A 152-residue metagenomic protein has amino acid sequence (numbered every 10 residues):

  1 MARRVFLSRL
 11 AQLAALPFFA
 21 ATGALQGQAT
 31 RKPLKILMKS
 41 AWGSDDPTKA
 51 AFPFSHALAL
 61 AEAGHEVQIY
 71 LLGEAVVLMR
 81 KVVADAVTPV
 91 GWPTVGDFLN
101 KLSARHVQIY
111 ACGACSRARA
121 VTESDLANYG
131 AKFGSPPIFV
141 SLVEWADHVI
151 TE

Functional and structural regions predicted by a protein language model:
M1, A21-W42: C-terminal segment of N-terminal export signals and the immediately downstream linker at the start of the mature
V5-Q26: N-terminal export signals
M38-A51, V83: Short, glycine-rich nucleotide/cofactor-binding loops
A50-A63: Histidine-anchored nucleotide/phosphate-binding helix
V67-G73, Y110-G113: Short internal beta-strands
A75-T88: N-terminal beta-loop-helix "entrance" segment that forms/cooperates in small-molecule cofactor or anionic ligand
V87-G113: A glycine-rich helix N-cap at a beta->alpha junction
A131-E152: C-terminal partner/receptor-binding element of secreted or periplasmic proteins
